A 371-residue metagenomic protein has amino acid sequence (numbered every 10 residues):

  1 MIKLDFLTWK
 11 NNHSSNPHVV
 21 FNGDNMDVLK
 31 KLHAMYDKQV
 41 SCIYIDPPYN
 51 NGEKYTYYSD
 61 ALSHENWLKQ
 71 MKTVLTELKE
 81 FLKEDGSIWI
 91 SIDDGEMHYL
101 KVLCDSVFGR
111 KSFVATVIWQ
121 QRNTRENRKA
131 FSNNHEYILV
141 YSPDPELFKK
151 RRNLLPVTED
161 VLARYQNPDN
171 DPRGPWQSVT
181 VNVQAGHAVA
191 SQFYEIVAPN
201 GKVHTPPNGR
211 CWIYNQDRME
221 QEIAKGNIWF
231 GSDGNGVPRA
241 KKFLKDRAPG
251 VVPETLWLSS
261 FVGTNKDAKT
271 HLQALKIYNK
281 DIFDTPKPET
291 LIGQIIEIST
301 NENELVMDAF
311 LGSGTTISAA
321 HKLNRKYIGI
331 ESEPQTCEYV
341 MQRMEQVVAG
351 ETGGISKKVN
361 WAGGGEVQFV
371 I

Functional and structural regions predicted by a protein language model:
M1-L305, C337: Class I S-adenosyl-L-methionine
K10-K31, E345-I371: S-adenosyl-L-methionine
F21, E84, F310-G312, G363: Short glycine/serine/threonine-biased micro-segments
H64-L68, M97, T285-K358: Conserved S-adenosyl-L-methionine
E136-I138, F193, N324-Y327, E366: Extracellular structured ligand-interaction cores
G236-A240, G312, N360-Q368: A glycine-rich phosphate-binding loop feature that marks nucleotide/adenosyl-phosphate handling sites
